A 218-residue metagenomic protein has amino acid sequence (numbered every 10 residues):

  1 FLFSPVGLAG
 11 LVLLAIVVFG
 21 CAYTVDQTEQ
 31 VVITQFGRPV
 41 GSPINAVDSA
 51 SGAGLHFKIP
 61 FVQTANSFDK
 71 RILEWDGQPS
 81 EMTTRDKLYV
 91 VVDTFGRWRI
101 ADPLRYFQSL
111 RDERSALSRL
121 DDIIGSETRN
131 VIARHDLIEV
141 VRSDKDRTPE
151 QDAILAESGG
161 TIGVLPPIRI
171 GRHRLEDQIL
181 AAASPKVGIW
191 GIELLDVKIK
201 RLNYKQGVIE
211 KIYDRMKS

Functional and structural regions predicted by a protein language model:
L2-A22: Single-pass alpha-helical transmembrane signal-anchor segments
L2-V6, V62-R71, P166-R172: N-terminal start-of-chain detector that recognizes signal peptides and the immediate post-cleavage beginning
S4, L11-V12, E74-W75, P103 (+1 more regions): Generic signal for short, ordered secondary-structure residues within or immediately flanking folded domains
L8, V47-H56, P149-I154: Short low-complexity stretches enriched in small and charged residues
F19-A133: Hydrophobic membrane-anchoring helix/hairpin
T84-K87, V91-D93, R97-R99, A116-K205: Amphipathic, coiled-coil-like alpha-helical scaffolding segments used for oligomerization/assembly
K198-S218: Long, charge-rich amphipathic alpha-helical coiled-coil "stalk/tentacle" segments that mediate oligomerization
